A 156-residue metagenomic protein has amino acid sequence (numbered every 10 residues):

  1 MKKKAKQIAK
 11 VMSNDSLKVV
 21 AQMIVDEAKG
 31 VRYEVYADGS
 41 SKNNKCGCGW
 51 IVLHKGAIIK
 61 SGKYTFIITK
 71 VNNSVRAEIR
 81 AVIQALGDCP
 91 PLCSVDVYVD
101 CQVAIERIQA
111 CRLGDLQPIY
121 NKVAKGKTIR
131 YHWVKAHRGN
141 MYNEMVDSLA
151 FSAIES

Functional and structural regions predicted by a protein language model:
M1-M12: Short Lys/Arg-rich cationic patches that frequently serve as NLS/NoLS or arginine-rich RNA/DNA-binding motifs
A9, V19-R76, G87-C93: RNase H-like nuclease fold core
Y33, G39-K45, I68, V82-L149: RNase H catalytic domain
A77, A81: Loop-to-helix element that buttresses phosphate recognition and phosphoryl-transfer chemistry
A153-S156: Acidic, His- and aromatic-enriched active-site or binding-groove loops in soluble protein domains that engage sugars
